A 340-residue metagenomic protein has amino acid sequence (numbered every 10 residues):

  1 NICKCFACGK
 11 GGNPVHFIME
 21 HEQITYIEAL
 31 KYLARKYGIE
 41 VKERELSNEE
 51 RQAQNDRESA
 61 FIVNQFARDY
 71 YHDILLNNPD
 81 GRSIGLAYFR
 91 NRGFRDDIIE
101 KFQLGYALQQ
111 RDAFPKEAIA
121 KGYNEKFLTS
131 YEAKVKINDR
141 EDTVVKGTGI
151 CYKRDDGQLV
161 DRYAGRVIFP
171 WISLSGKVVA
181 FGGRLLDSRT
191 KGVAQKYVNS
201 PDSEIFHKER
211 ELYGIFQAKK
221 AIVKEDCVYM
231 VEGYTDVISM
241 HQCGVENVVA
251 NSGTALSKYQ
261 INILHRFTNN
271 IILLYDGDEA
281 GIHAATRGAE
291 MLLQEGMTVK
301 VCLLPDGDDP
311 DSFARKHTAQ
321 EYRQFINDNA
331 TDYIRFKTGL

Functional and structural regions predicted by a protein language model:
N1-T143: Non-catalytic accessory segments of DNA primases and related replication-initiation nucleases
V15, V228-M230, N269-A280, C302-L303: Acidic beta-strand-to-loop metal/phosphate-binding motif
E20-G38, R166-L186, S312-K316, Q324: Structured, non-catalytic alpha/beta "coupling" segments that mediate domain-domain communication and provide generic
Q52-D69, L108-F267, I271, A284-A285: Phosphate-handling DNA/RNA-contact segment within nucleic-acid enzymes
L86-G93, A289, L304-D311: A glycine-rich phosphate-binding loop feature that marks nucleotide/adenosyl-phosphate handling sites
T235, L256, Y275-A285, L303 (+1 more regions): Acidic, metal-coordinating catalytic cores used for nucleic-acid/nucleotide bond scission and strand-transfer chemistry
A285-E295: Conserved acidic, small-residue-rich alpha-beta core segments centered on
G296-L340: C-terminal or mid-to-C-terminal helical accessory/interaction module adjacent to the motor/catalytic core
